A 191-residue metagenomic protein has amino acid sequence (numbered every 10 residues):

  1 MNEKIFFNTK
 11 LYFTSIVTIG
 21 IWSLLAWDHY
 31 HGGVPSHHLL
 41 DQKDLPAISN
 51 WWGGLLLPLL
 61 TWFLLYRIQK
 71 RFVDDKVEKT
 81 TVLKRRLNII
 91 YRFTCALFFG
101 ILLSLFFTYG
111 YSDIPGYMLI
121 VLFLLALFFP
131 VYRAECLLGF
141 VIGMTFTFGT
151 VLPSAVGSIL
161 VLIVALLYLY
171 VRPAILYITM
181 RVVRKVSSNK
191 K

Functional and structural regions predicted by a protein language model:
M1-I16, R85-R92: N-terminal membrane topogenic signal
N8-T81: Selected alpha-helical membrane-embedding segments in polytopic membrane proteins
F13-L25, W52-Y66, F93-L102, L127 (+2 more regions): Hydrophobic cores of alpha-helical transmembrane segments in multi-pass integral membrane proteins
Y30-V34, L105-Y111, L152: Juxtamembrane "helix-exit" motif on the non-cytosolic side of transmembrane helices
I68, F72-K76, G110-Y111, I175 (+2 more regions): Membrane-interfacial segments
R71-F98: Cytoplasmic juxtamembrane regions at transmembrane-helix boundaries
I89-T145: Membrane-proximal helix-loop-helix units in multi-pass membrane proteins
C136-K191: Terminal transmembrane helical module of multi-pass membrane proteins
